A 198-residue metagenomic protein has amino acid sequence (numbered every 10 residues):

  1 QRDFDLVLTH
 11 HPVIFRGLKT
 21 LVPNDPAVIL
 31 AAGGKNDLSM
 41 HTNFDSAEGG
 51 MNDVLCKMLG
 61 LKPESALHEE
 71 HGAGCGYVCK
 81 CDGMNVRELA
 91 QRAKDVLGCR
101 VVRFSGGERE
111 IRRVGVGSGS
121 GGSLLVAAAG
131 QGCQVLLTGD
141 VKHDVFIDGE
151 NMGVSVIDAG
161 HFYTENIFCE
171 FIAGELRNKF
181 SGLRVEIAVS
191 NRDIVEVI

Functional and structural regions predicted by a protein language model:
Q1-I198: Active-site catalytic microenvironments in core metabolic enzymes, especially phosphate/sugar-handling
